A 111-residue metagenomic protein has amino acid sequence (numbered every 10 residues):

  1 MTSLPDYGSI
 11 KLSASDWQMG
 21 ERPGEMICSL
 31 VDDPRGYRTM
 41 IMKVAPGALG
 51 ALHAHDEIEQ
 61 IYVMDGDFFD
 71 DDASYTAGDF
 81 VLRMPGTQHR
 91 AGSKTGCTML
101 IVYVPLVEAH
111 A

Functional and structural regions predicted by a protein language model:
M1-G36: A short, N-terminal "cap"/entry segment at the start of jelly-roll beta-barrel domains of the cupin/DSBH fold
P23, I27, V31-H55, F69 (+2 more regions): Conserved short histidine dyad/triad with adjacent acidic residue
P85-H110: Ligand-binding loop in jelly-roll beta-barrel domains
